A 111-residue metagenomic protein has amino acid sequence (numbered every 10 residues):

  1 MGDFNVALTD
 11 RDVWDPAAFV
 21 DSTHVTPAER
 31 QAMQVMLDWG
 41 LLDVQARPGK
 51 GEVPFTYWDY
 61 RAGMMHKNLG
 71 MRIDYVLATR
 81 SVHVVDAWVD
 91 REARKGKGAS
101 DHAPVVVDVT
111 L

Functional and structural regions predicted by a protein language model:
F4: Active-site metal-binding loops of divalent metal-dependent hydrolases
T9-L111: Metal-dependent phosphoester-hydrolase catalytic domains
